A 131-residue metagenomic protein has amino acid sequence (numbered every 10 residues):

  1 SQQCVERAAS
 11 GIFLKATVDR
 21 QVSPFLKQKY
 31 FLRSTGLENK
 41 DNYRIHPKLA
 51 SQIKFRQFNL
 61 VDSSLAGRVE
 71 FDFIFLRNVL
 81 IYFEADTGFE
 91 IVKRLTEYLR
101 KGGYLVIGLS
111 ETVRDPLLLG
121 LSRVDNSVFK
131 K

Functional and structural regions predicted by a protein language model:
S1-F75, V79-F83, T87, T112-R114: Extended basic-aromatic, gly/pro-enriched interface segments that bind polyanionic ligands
F73, R114-K131: Core SAM-dependent methyltransferase catalytic element
R77, R100, K130-K131: Basic side chains
F89-K101: A short glycine-rich, Lys/Arg-flanked "PGG" loop and its adjoining helix->strand segment in the class I
K101-L109: Conserved beta-strand signature within the Rossmann-like core of class I S-adenosyl-L-methionine
